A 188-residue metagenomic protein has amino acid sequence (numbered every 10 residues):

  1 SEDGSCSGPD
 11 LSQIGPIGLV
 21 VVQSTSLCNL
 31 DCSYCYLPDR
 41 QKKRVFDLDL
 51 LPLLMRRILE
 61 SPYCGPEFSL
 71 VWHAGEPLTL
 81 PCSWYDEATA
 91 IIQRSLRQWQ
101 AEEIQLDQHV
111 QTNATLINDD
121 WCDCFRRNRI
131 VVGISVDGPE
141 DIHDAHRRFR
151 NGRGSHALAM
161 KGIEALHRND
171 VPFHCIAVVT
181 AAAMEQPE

Functional and structural regions predicted by a protein language model:
S1-V21: N-terminal [4Fe-4S]-dependent radical SAM core
S5-G8, L50-R57: Short, motif-level signal for alpha-helix interfacial/capping segments enriched in acidic residues and aromatics/proline
C6-S7, K43-V45, E103-L106: N-terminal start-of-chain detector that recognizes signal peptides and the immediate post-cleavage beginning
G8, Q23-L27, V132: N-proximal short alpha-helices
D10-I14, Y34, Q100, D123-C124: Short, charge-rich binding segments
I14-G15, L19-D49: Canonical Radical SAM [4Fe-4S] cluster-binding loop centered on the CxxxCxxC motif and its immediate flanking residues
M55-V71, L80-E188: Radical SAM/AdoMet-radical enzyme domain recognition
G75-E76: Active-site neighborhood of divalent metal-dependent phosphoester/pyrophosphate hydrolases
